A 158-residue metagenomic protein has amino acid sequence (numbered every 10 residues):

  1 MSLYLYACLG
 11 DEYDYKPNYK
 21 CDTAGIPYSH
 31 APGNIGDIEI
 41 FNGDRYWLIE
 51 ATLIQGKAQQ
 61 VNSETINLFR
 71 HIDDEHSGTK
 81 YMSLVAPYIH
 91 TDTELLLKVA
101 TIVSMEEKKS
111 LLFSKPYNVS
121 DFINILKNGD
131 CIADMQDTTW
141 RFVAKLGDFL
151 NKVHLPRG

Functional and structural regions predicted by a protein language model:
M1-G158: Catalytic core segments in nucleotide and nucleic-acid processing enzymes
